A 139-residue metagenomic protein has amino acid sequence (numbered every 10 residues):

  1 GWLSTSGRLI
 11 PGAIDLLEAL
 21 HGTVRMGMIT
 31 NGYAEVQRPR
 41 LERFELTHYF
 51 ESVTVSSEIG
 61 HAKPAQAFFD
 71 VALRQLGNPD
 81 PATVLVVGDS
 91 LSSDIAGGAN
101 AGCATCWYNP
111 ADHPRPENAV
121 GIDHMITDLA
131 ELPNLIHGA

Functional and structural regions predicted by a protein language model:
G1-M26: Short, acidic loop-to-helix structural element flanking the phosphoryl-transfer center in phosphate-processing enzymes
I14, E18, I29-A139: Asp-based, Mg2+/Mn2+-dependent phosphohydrolase catalytic module
